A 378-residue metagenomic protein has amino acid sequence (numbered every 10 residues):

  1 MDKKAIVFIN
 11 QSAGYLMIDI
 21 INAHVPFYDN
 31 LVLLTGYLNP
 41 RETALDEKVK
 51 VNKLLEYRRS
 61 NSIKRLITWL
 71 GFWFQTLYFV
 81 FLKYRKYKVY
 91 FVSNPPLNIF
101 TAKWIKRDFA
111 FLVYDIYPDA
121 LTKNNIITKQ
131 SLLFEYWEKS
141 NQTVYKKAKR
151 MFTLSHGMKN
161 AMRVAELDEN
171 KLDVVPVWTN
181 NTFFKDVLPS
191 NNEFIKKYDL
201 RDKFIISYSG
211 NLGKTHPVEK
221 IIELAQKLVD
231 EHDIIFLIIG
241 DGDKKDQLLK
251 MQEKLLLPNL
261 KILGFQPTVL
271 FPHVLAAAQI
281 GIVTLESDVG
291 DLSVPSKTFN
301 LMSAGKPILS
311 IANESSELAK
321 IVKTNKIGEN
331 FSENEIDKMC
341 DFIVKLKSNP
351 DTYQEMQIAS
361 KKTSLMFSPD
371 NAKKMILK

Functional and structural regions predicted by a protein language model:
M1-E47, L228-D230: N-terminal subdomain of nucleotide-sugar transferases
G71-T76, F81, K88-A120: An aromatic- and histidine-rich active-site surface loop
Y84, F100, W104, L132-T153: Membrane-proximal helix-turn-helix segments that form the acceptor-binding/catalytic region of lipid-linked
G157, V177-W178: Carbohydrate-associated surface elements
R163-V164, E169-K171, T179-K196: Acidic anion/phosphate-binding donor-loop and adjacent secondary structure in glycosyltransferase catalytic cores
D199-H216, I222-A225, L237, Q357: Conserved donor-binding/catalytic core segment of Leloir-type glycosyltransferases
H216, P267-V274, G281-M302, P307-K320: Nucleotide-sugar-dependent
I239-G240, D246-P272: Nucleotide-activated donor-binding/catalytic signature segment of Leloir-type glycosyltransferases, i.e., the conserved
